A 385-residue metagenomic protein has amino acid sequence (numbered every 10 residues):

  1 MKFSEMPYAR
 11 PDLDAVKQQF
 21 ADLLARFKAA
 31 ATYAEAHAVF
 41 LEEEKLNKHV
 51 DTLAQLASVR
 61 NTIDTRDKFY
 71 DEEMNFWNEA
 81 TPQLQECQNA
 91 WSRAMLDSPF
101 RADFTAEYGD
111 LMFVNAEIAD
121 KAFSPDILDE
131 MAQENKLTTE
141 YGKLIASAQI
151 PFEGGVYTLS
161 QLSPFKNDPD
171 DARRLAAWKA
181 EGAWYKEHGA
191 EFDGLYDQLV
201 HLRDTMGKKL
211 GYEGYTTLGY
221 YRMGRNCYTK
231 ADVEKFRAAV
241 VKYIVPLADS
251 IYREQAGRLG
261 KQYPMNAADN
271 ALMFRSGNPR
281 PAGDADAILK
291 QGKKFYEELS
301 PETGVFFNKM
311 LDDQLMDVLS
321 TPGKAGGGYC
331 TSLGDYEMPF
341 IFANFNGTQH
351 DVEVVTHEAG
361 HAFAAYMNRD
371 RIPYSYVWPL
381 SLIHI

Functional and structural regions predicted by a protein language model:
M1-N278: A well-structured
R258, S276-Y336, T348-Q349: Auxiliary, metal-adjacent structural segments of Zn-dependent hydrolase domains
F340-N344, R371-L380: Short beta-alpha connecting loops at secondary-structure transitions that line or flank enzyme active sites
F340-V355: Short pre-active-site segment immediately N-terminal to the catalytic Zn-binding motif
G360-P373: Catalytic Zn2+-binding segment of zinc metalloproteases
I383-I385: Conserved small/polar residues in nucleotide/adenosyl-binding loops
